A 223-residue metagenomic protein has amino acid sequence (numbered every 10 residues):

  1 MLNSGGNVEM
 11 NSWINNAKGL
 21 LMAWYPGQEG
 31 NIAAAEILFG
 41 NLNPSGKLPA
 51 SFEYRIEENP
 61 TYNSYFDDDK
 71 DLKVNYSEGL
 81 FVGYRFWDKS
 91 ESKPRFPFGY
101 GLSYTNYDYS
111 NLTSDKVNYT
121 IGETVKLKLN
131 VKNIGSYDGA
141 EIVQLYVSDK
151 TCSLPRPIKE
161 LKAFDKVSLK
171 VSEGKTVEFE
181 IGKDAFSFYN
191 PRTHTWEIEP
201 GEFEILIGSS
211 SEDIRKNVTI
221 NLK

Functional and structural regions predicted by a protein language model:
M1-A140, K166, P200, E204-G208 (+1 more regions): Secreted, periplasmic, or luminal enzymes acting at the cell surface/secretory milieu
L2-S4, V147-T151, I181: Short, small-residue-rich loop/turn micro-motifs
G99-G101, T124, Y146, E160-K162 (+1 more regions): Short intrinsically disordered coil segments
D115, K132-I134, S148, E180-D184 (+1 more regions): Solvent-exposed residues in well-ordered beta-strands and their adjoining turns, especially edge/terminal strands
T124-K126, G174-E178, R215-N217: Intrinsic-disorder/low-complexity, polar/charged segments enriched in Ser/Thr/Lys/Arg/Asp/Glu/Gln
S136-S153, K159-L161: Short acidic, flexible loop segments centered on an aromatic residue
S153-P191: Intrinsically disordered, low-complexity Pro/Gly/Ser/Thr-rich segments with frequent PxxP/GP/PP motifs and embedded
G182-K223: Terminal connector regions
